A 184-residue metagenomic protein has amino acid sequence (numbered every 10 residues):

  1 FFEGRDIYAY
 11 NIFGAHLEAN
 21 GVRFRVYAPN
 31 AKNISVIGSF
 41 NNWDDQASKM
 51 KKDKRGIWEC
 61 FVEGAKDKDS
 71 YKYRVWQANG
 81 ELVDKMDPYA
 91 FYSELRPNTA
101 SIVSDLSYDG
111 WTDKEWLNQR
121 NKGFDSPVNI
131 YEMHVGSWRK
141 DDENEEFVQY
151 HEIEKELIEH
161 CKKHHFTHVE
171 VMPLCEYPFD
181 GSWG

Functional and structural regions predicted by a protein language model:
F1-R23, K52-E132, S137-E145, E152: The feature marks proteins involved in alpha-glucan
V26, Y73, M133, C161 (+1 more regions): Conserved, mostly hydrophobic/aromatic
Y27-I34, W43, K66: Short proline/glycine-enriched turn/loop motifs at strand-loop junctions of beta-rich domains
I34-V36, Y71: Short beta-strand elements bearing conserved aromatic residues within extracellular beta-rich modules
S39-D44, A78: Change "in extracellular beta-sheet-rich domains … of secreted and cell-surface proteins" to "in beta-sheet-rich domains
D45-D53: Solvent-exposed serine/threonine-rich low-complexity stretches and specific carbohydrate-binding patches
E145-C161: Short, acidic/polar
V148, C161-G184: Aromatic-lined carbohydrate-binding/catalytic grooves of carbohydrate-active enzymes
